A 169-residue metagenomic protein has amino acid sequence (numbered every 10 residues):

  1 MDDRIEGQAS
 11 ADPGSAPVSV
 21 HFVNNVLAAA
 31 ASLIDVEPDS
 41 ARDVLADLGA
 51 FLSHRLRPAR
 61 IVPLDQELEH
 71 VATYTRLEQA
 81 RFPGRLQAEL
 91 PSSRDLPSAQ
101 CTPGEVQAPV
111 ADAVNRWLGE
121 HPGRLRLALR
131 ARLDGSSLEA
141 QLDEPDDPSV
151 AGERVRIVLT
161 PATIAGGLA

Functional and structural regions predicted by a protein language model:
M1-V18, F22-R154, V158-T160: Two-component histidine phosphotransfer core
A165-A169: C-terminal end segment of the histidine kinase catalytic
